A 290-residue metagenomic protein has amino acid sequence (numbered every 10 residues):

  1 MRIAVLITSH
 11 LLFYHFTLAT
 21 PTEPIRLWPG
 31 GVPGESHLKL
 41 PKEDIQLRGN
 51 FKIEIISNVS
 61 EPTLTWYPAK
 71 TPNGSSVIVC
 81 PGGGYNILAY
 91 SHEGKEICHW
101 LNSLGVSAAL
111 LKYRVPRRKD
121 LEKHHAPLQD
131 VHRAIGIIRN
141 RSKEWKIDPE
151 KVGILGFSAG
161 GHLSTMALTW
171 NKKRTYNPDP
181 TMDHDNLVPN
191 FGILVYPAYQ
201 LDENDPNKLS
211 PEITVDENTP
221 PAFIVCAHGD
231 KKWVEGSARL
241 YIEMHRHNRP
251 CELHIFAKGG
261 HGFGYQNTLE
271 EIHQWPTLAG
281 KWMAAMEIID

Functional and structural regions predicted by a protein language model:
T20-P72: N-terminal cap/lid segment of alpha/beta-hydrolase-fold proteins
G74-G82: Short beta-strand element of the alpha/beta-hydrolase
A89-Y90, E96, Y113-K146, L269-I272: Catalytic nucleophile-loop/oxyanion-hole region of alpha/beta-hydrolase and closely related hydrolase-like folds
S91-L110: Short amphipathic alpha-helix adjacent to the substrate-entry channel of hydrolases
Q129-E217: Primarily recognizes the serine-hydrolase "nucleophile elbow" in alpha/beta-hydrolase and SGNH/GDSL folds
I224-C226: Short beta-strand/loop motif that positions the catalytic acidic residue of the alpha/beta-hydrolase fold
K231-S237: Conserved alpha/beta-hydrolase "acid-adjacent" motif
A238-Y241, H245-D290: C-terminal catalytic histidine-bearing segment of alpha/beta-hydrolase fold enzymes
